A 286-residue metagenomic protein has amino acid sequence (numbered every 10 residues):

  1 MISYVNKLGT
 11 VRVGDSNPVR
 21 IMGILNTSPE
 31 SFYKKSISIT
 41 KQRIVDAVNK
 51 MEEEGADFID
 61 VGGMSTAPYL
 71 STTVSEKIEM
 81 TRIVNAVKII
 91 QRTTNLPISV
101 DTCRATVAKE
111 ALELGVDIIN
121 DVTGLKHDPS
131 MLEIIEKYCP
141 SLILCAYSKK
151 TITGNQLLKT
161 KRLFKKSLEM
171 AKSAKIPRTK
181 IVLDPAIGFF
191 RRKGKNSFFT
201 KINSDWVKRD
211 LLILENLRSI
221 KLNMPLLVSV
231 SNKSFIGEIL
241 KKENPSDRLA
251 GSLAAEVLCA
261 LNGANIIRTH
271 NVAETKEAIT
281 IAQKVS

Functional and structural regions predicted by a protein language model:
M1-N17: N-terminal carbohydrate-binding accessory modules
Y4-L8, S31-K50, T66-N85, I89 (+4 more regions): Active-site-adjacent loop and "lid" segments of alpha/beta metabolic enzymes
R20-I24, D57-D60, P97-S99, D117-I118 (+4 more regions): Structural preference for beta-strand elements that scaffold enzyme active sites
L25, I89-T93, P97-T102: Catalytic PLP-binding core of fold-type I/II PLP enzymes
N26-E30: Short polar catalytic/cofactor-binding loops
G62-M64: Short beta-to-alpha linker loops that shape the active-site pocket of alpha/beta-hydrolase fold enzymes
A174-T179: Flexible, glycine/charged-enriched surface loops at secondary-structure junctions
